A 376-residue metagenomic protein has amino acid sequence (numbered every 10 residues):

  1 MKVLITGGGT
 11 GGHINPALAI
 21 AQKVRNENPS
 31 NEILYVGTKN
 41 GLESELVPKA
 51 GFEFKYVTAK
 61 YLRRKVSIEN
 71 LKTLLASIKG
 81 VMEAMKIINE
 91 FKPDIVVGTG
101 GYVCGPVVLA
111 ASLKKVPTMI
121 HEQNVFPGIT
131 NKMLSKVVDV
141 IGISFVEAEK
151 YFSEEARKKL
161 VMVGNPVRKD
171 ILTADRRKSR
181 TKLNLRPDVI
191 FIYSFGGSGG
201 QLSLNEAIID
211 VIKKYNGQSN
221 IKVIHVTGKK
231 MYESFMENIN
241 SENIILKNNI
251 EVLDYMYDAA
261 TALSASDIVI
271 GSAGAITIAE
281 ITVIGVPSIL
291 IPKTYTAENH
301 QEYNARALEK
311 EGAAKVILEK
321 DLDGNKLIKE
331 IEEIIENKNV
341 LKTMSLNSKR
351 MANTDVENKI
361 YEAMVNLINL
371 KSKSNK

Functional and structural regions predicted by a protein language model:
V3-G8, E27-A76, V163-N165, K229-M231 (+1 more regions): Conserved nucleotide-sugar phosphate-binding/catalytic loop shared by glycosyltransferases and other
E32, L42, E53, S112-R177: Active-site-proximal region of nucleotide-activated glycan assembly enzymes, centered on histidine/acidic-rich loops
L46, A50, K178, L185-V269 (+3 more regions): Donor-nucleotide binding loops and adjacent catalytic segments primarily of GT-B fold Leloir glycosyltransferases
E83-V96, C104-M119, K132, K136-V137: Glycosyltransferases and closely related glycan-assembly transferases that use nucleotide-activated donors
P93-I95, M256, A260, S264-A279 (+1 more regions): Acidic donor-binding loop of glycosyltransferase active sites
K114, S264-S266, T282-I291, E311: Conserved donor-binding/catalytic loop of nucleotide-activated donor transferases
E333, V340-T354: A short, well-ordered alpha-helix in the C-terminal region of glycosyltransferases
N353-K376: C-terminal alpha-helical cap of glycosyltransferases
